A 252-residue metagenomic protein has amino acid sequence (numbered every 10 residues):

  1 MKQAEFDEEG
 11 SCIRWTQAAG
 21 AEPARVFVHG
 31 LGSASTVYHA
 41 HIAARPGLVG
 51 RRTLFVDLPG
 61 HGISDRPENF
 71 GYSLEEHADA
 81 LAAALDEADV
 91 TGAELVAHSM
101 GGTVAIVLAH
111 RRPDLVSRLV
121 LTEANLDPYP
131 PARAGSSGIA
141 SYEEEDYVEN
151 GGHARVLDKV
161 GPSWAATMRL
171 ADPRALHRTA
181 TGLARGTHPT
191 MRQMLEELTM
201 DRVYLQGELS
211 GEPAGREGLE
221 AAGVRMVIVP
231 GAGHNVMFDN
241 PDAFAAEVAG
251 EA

Functional and structural regions predicted by a protein language model:
E8-S11, V49-V96: Active-site loop/oxyanion-hole signature of alpha/beta-hydrolase fold enzymes
S11-D65: Conserved HGGG/HGGXW glycine-rich cap/lid loop of the alpha/beta-hydrolase fold
H29-L31, A93, A97-G102: Conserved alpha/beta-hydrolase "nucleophile elbow" surrounding the catalytic nucleophile
V37-H39, S64-F70, P130-R133, G215-R216: Conserved catalytic-core motifs of eukaryotic protein kinase domains, centered on the activation segment
T103-R111, L115-V148: Flexible "cap/lid" loop of the alpha/beta hydrolase fold
P130-S136, E144-M200: Conserved alpha/beta-hydrolase catalytic His-Asp/Glu region
R174-P230, M237: Conserved serine/cysteine hydrolase catalytic core
A232-A245: Catalytic histidine-centered segment of alpha/beta-hydrolase-like enzymes
